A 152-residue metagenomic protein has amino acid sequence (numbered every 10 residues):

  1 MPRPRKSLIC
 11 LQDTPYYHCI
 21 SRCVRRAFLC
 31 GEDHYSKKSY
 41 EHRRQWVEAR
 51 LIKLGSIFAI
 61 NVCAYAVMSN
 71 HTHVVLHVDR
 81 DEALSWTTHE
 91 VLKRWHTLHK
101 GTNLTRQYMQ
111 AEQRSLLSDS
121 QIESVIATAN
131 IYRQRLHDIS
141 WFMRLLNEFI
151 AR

Functional and structural regions predicted by a protein language model:
M1-R152: Short catalytic/metal-binding and nucleic-acid-binding patches
